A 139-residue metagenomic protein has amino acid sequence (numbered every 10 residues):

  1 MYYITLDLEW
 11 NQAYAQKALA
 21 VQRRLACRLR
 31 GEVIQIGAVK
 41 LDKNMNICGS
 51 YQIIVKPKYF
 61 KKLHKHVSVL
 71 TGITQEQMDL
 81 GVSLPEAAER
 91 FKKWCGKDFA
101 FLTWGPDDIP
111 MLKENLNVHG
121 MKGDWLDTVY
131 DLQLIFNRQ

Functional and structural regions predicted by a protein language model:
Y2-I4, L8-P110, E114-N117, D124: Conserved non-catalytic scaffold segment of RNase H-like nuclease domains
K122-Y130: Short hydrophobic/aromatic-enriched beta-strand-loop microsegments
Y130-Q139: Short alpha-helix plus adjacent loop in nuclease-associated cores
